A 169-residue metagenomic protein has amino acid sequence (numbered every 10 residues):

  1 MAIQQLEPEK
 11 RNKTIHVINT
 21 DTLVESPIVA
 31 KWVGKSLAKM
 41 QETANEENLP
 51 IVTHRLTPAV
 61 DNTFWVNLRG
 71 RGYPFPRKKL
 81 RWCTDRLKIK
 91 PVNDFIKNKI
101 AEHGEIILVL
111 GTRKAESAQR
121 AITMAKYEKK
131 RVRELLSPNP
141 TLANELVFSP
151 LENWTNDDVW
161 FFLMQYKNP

Functional and structural regions predicted by a protein language model:
M1-P169: Nucleotide-activated chemistry modules centered on ATP-dependent adenylation/adenylyltransferase
